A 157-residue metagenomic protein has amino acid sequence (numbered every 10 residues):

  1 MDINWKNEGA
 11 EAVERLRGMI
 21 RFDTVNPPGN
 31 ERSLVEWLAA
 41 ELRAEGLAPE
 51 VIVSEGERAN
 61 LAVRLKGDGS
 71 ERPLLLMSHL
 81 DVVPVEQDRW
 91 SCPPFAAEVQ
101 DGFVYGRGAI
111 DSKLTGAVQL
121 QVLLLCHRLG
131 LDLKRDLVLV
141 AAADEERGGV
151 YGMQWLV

Functional and structural regions predicted by a protein language model:
D2-R107, L125-D136: Acidic/His- and Gly-rich active-site-bordering loop/insert found across diverse amide/peptide-bond hydrolases
S112-V157: Acidic/histidine-rich catalytic neighborhood of metal-dependent amide-processing enzymes
